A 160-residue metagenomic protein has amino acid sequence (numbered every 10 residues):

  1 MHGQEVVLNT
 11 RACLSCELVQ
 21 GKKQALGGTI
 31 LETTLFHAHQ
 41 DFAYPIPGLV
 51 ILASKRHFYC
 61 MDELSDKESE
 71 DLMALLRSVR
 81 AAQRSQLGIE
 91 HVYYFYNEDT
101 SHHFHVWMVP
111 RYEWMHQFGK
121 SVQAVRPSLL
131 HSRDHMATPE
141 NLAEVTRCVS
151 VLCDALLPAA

Functional and structural regions predicted by a protein language model:
M1-A160: HIT superfamily nucleotide-processing domains
